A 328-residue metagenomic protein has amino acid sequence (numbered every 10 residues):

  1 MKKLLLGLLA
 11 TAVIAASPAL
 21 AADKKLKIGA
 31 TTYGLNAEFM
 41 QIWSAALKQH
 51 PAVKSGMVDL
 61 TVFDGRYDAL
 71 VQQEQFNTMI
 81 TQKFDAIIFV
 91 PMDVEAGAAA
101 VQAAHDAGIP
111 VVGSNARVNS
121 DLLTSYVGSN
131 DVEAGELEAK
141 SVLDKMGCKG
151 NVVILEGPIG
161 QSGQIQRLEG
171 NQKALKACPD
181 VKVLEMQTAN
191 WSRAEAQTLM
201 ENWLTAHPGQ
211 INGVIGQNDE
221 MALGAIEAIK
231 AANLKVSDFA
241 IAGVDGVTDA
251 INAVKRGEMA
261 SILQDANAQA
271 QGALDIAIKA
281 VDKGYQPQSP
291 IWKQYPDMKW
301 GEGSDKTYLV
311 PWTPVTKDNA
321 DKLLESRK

Functional and structural regions predicted by a protein language model:
A15-A21: Sec/Tat signal peptide C-region and signal peptidase I cleavage site
K24, I159-S162, A174, G272-K328: Hinge/cleft segment of the Venus flytrap/periplasmic-binding protein
L26-H50, K54, T61-Q75, Q82-F84 (+4 more regions): Extracytoplasmic "Venus flytrap"
F39-V53, A134-E138, S162-V181, E195 (+2 more regions): Short, solvent-exposed amphipathic alpha-helices that sit in or adjacent to ligand/effector-binding or catalytic
Q72, V127-V152, Q166, A194-Q197 (+2 more regions): Hydrophobic alpha-helical segments within soluble ligand-binding/sensing domains
N77, D85-H105, N171, E185 (+1 more regions): Hydrophobic alpha-helical
V94-E133, D144, N151, G157 (+2 more regions): Flexible loop/hinge segments that line or gate small-molecule binding clefts
G209-G216, I226-P296, K317, K322: Exported/periplasmic ABC-transporter solute-binding proteins
